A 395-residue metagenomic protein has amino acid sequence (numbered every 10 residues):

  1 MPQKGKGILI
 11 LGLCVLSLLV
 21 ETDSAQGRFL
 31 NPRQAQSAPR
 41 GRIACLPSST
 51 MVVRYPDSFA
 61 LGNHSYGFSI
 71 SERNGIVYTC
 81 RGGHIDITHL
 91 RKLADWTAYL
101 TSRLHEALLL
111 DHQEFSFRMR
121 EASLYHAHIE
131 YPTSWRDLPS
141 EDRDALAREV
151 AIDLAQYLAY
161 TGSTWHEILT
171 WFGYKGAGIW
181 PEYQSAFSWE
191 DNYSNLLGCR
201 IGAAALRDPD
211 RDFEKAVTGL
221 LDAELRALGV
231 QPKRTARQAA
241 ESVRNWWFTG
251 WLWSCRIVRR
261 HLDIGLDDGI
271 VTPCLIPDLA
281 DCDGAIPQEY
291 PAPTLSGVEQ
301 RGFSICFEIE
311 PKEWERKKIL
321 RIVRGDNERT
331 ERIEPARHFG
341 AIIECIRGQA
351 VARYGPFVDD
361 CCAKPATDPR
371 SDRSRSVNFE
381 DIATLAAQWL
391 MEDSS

Functional and structural regions predicted by a protein language model:
M1-I10: Bacterial N-terminal signal peptides that target proteins for export
I10-L19: Bacterial N-terminal signal peptides
D23-Q184, A203-A366: Bulky hydrophobic segments
E167, D191, L197: Divalent metal-coordination and catalytic microenvironments
F172, I201-A205, A386-D393: Sec/Tat-exported extracytoplasmic proteins
I179, S194-R200: Long, internal stretches of domain cores in catalytic or enzyme-like folds, emphasizing the mature domain core
F187-S188: Hydrophobic/aromatic-rich structural module bridging two neighboring secondary-structure elements via a short loop
K364-S395: Cellulosome-associated attachment modules in secreted, modular CAZymes
